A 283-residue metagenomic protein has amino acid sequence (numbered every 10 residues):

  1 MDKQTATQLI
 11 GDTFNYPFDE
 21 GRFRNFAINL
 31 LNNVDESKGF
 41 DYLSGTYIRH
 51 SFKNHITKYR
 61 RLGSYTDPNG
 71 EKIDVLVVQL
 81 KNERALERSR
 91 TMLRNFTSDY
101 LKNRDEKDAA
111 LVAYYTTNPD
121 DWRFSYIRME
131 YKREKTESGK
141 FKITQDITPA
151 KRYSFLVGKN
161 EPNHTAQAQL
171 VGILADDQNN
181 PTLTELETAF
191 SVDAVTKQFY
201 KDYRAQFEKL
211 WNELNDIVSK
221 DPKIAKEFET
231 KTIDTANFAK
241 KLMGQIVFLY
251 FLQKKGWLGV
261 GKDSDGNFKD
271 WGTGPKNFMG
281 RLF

Functional and structural regions predicted by a protein language model:
M1-Q245, F251-L252: Short, basic/polar, glycine-containing "phosphate-handling" surface segments that engage DNA
L242, I246, Y250-F283: Extended, well-ordered alpha-helical scaffold/bundle regions in very large, multi-domain proteins
